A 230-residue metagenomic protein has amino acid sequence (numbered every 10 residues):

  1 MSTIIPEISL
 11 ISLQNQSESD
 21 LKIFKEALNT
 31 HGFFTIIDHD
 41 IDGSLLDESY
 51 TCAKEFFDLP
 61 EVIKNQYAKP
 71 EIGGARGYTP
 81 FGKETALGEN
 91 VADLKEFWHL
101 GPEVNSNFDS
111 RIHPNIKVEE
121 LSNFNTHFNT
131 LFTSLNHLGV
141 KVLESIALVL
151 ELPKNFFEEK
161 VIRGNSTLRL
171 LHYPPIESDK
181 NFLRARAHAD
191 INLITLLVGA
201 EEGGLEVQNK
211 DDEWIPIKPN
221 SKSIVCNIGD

Functional and structural regions predicted by a protein language model:
M1-D230: Peripheral, non-catalytic segments flanking oxidoreductase cores
